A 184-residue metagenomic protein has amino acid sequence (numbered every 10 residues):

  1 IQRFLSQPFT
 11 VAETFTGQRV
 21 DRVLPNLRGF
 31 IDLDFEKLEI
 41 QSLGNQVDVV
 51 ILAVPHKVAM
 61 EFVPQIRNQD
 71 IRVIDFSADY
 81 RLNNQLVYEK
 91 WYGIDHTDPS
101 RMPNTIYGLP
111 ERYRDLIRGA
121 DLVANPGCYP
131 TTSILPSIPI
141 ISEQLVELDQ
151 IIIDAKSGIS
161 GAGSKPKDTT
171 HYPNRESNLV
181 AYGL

Functional and structural regions predicted by a protein language model:
I1-L184: N-terminal Rossmann-like NAD(P) cofactor-binding subdomain of oxidoreductases, focused on the glycine-rich
